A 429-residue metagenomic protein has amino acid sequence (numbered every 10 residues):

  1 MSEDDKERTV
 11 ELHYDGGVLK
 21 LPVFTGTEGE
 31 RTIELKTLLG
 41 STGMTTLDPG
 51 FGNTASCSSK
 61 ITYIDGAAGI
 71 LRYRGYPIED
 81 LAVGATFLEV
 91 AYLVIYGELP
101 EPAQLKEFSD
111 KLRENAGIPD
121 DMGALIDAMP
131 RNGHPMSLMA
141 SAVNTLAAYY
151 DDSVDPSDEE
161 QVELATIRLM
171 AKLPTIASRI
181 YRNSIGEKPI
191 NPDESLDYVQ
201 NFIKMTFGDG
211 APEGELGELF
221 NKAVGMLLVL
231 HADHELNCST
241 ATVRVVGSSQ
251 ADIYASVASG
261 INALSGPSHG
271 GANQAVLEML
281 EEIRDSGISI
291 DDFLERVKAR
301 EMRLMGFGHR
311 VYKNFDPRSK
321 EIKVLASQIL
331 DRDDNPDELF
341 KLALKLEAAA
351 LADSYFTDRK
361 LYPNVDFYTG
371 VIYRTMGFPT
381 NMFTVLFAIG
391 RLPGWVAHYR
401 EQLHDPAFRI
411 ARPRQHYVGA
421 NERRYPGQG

Functional and structural regions predicted by a protein language model:
S2-G429: Non-transmembrane, aqueous-exposed alpha-helical and coiled segments at domain scale
